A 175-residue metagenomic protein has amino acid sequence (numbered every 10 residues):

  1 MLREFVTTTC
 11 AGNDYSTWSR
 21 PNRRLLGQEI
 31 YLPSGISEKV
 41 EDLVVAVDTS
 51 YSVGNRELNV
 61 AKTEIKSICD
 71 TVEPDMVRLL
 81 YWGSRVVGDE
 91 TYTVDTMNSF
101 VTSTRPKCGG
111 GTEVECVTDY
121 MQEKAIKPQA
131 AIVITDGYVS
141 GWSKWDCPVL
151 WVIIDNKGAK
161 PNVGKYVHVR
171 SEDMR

Functional and structural regions predicted by a protein language model:
M1-V44, V53-R56: Acidic, polar low-complexity linker/tail segments
L2, L58-V60, K144-C147: Composition- and surface-driven signal marking solvent-exposed, interaction-prone regions in large proteins
T7, T17-R20, P33, G83 (+3 more regions): Intrinsically disordered, low-complexity regions enriched in small/polar residues
T9-C10, E38-V94, C116-T135, V139 (+1 more regions): Von Willebrand factor
N13, Q28, N55, D89 (+2 more regions): Intrinsically disordered, low-complexity regions
R85-V87, N98-R175: Von Willebrand factor type A / integrin I
